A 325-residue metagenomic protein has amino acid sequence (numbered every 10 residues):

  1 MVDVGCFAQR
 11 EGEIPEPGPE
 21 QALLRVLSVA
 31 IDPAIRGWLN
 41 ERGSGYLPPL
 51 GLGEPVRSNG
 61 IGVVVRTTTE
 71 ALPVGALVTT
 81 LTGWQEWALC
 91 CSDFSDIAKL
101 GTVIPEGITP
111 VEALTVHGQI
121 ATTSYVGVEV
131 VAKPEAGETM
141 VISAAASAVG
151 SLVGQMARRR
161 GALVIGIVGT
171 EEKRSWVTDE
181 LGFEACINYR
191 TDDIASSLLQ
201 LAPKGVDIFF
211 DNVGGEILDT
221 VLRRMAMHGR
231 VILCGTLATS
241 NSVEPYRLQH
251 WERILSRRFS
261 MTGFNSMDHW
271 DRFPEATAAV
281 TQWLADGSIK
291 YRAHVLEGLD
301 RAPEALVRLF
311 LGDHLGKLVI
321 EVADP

Functional and structural regions predicted by a protein language model:
E11-I31, E41-W84: Glycine-rich beta-strand-centered segment in the early N-terminal region that forms part of a ligand/cofactor-binding
V56-V63, P73-A144, S288: NAD(P)H dinucleotide-binding glycine-rich loop of Rossmann-like/cofactor-binding domains, especially the beta1-alpha1
T79, V141, I187, D207-F210: N-terminal Rossmann-like NAD(P) cofactor-binding module of classical short-chain dehydrogenase/reductase
E86, G169-V177, P245-W251: Short, glycine/polar-rich helix-capping loops at beta-to-alpha or helix-loop-helix junctions that flank or form
L114-D192: Mid-domain Rossmann-like dinucleotide-binding core that forms the NAD(H)/NADP(H) cofactor-binding site
D193-P203: Short amphipathic alpha-helix with an adjacent loop that forms part of the alpha/beta core around
E216-I289, V322-P325: Glycine-rich phosphate-binding loop and adjacent beta-alpha segment of Rossmann(oid) nucleotide-cofactor-binding
S288-V295, P303-P325: C-terminal capping/lid region of NAD(P)-dependent oxidoreductase domains
